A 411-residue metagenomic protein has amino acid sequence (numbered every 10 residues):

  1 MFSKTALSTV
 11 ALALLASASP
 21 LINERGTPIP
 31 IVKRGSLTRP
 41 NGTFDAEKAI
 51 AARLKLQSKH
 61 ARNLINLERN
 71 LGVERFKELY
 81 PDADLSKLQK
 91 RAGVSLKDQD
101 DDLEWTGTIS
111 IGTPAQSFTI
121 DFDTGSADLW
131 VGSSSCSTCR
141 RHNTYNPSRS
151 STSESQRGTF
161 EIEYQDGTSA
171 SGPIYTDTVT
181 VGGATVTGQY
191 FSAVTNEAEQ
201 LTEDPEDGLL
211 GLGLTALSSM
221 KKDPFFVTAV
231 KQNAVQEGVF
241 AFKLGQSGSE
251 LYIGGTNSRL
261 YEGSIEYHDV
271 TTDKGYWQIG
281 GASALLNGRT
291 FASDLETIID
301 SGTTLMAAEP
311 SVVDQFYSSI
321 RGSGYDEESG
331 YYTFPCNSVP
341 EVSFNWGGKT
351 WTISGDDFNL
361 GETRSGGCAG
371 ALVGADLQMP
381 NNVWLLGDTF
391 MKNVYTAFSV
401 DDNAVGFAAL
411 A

Functional and structural regions predicted by a protein language model:
F2-F118, Y267-H268: Disordered propeptide/prodomain
S19-F44, Q57, N196-E197, S343-A411: Aspartic protease catalytic domain
Q99-T195, S319, S343: Signature of the N-terminal lobe/flap region of pepsin-like aspartyl proteases
D101-Q116, Y276-D294, G374-Q378: A short acidic-Thr-Gly-centered motif at the start of a beta-strand
E104, I109-I111, F118-G125, L129-V131 (+5 more regions): Short hydrophobic beta-strand that contains or immediately precedes a catalytic carboxylate
S135-S137, A216, N257-R259, V312 (+1 more regions): Acidic glycine-/aspartate-rich tracts in secreted/extracellular proteins
G248-L295: Flexible, small-/acidic-enriched active-site or ligand-binding loops
E328-W351: Extended C-terminal subregions enriched in glycine
